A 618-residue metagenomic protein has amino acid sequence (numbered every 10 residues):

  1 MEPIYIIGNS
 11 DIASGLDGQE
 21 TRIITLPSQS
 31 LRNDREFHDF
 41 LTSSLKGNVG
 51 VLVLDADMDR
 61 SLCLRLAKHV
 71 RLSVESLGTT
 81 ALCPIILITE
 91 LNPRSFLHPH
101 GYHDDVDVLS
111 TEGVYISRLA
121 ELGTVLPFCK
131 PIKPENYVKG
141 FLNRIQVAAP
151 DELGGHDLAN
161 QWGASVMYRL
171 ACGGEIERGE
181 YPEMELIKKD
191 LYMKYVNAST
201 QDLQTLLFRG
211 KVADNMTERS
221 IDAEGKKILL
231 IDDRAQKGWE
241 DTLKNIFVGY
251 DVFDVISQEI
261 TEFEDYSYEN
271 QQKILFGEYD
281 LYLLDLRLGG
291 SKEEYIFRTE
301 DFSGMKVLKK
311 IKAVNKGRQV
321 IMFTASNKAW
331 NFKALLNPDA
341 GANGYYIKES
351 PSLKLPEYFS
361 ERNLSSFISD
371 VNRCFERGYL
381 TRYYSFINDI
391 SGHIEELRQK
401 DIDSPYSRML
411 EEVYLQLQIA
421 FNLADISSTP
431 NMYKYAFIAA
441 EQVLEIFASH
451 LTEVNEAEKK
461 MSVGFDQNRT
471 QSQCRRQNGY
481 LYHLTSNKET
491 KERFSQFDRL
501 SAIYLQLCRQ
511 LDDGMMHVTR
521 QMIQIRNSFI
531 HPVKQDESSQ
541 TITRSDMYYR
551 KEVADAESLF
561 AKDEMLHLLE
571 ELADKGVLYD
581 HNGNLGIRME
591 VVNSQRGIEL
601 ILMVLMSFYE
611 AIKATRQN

Functional and structural regions predicted by a protein language model:
M1-S28, D39, V114-K227, R234-D251 (+1 more regions): Non-catalytic signal-transmission and effector/linker regions of two-component phosphorelay proteins
N33-F40, G47-L82, E90-P99, Y268 (+3 more regions): Conserved phosphotransfer microenvironments
R65, L91-C129, E294, T299-F302 (+2 more regions): Alpha4 helix (beta4-alpha4-beta5 surface) of REC/receiver domains from two-component response regulators
E349-S350, C374-N431: Charged alpha-helical initiation segments
Y414-E458: Short, hydrophobic, well-ordered secondary-structure elements
N455-M516, I525: Flexible secondary-structure boundary motifs
L505-Y579: Histidine-centered, metal-coordinating catalytic motifs and their short helical/loop contexts
F560-N618: Polyanionic, low-complexity intrinsically disordered segments
